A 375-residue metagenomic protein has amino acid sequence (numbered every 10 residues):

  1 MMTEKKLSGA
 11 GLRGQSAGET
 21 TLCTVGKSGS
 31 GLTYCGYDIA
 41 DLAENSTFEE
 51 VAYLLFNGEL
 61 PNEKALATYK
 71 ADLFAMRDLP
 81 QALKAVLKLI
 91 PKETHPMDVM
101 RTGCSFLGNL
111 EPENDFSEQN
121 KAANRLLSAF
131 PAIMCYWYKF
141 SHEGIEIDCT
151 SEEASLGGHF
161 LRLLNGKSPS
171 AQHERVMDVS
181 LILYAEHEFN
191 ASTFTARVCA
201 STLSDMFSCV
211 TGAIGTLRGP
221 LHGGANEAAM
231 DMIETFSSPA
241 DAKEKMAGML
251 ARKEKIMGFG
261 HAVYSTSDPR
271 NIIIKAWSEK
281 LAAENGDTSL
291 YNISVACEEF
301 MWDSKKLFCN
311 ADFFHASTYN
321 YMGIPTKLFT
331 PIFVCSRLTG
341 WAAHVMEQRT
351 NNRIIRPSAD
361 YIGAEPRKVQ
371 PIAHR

Functional and structural regions predicted by a protein language model:
M1-R375: Non-transmembrane, aqueous-exposed alpha-helical and coiled segments at domain scale
